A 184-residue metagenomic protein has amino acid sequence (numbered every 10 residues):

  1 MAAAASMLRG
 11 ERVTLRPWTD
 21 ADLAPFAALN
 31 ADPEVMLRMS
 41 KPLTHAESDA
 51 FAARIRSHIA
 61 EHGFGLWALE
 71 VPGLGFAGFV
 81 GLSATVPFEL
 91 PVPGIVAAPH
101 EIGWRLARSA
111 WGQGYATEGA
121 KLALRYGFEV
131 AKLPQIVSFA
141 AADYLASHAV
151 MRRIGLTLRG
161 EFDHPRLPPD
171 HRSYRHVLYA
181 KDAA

Functional and structural regions predicted by a protein language model:
M1-R38, E70-A184: Acyl-donor (CoA/ACP) binding surface of acyl/acetyltransferases
E34-I55, F64-W67: Conserved GNAT-fold acetyl-CoA-binding loop/helix
